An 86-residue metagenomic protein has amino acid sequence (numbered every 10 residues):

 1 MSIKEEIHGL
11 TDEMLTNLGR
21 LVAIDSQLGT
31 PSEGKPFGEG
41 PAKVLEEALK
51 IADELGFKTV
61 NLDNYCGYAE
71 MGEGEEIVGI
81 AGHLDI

Functional and structural regions predicted by a protein language model:
I3-I86: Acidic/His- and Gly-rich active-site-bordering loop/insert found across diverse amide/peptide-bond hydrolases
